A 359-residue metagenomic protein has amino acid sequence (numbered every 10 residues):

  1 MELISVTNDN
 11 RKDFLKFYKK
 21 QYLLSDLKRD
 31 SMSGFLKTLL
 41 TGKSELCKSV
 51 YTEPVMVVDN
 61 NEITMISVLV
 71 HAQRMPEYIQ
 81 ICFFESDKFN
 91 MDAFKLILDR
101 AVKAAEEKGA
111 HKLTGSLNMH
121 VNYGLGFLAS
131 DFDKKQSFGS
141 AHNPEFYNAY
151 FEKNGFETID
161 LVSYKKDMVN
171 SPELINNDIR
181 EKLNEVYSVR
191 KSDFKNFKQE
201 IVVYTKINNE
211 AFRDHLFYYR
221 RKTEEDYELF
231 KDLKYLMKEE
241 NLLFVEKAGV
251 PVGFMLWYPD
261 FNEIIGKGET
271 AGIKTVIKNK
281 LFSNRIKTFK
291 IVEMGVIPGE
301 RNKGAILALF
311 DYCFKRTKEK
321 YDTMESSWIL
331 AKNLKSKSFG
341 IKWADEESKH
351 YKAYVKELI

Functional and structural regions predicted by a protein language model:
M1-K43, V50, M56, K182-K222 (+2 more regions): Short amphipathic alpha-helix that is part of the acyltransferase structural core
S25-Q136, L236, E246-I264, G268 (+3 more regions): Conserved donor-binding loop and adjoining core beta-sheet/short helix segment in diverse acyl/aminoacyl transferases
P76-N154, G272-K342: Acyl-donor binding region in acyl/amide transferases
A141-H215: Acyltransferase donor/substrate-recognition loop-hinge adjacent to the catalytic core
K166-V169, V355-I359: Short beta-strand-to-coil "C-cap" segments at the C-terminal boundary of structured domains/repeats, marking
K198-V202, E224-K231, R285, K332: Long, K/E/R/D-enriched contiguous segments that form extended
N208-L216, E228-F244, M255: Beta-propeller domains
K222-D226, A248, L256-T275, Y312-R316 (+4 more regions): Active/binding-pocket-proximal capping segment
